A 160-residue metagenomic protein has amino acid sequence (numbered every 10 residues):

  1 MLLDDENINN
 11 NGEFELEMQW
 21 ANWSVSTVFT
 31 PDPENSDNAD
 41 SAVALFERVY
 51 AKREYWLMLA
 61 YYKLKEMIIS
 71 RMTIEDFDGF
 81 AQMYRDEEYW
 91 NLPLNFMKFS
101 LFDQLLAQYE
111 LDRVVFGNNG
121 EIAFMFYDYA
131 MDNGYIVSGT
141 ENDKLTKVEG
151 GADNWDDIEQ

Functional and structural regions predicted by a protein language model:
M1-L16, Q104-Q160: Acidic, proline/glycine-rich low-complexity IDRs
M1-W90: Long, contiguous N-terminal structural blocks used for assembly/anchoring
W56-N133: Amphipathic protein-protein interaction modules
